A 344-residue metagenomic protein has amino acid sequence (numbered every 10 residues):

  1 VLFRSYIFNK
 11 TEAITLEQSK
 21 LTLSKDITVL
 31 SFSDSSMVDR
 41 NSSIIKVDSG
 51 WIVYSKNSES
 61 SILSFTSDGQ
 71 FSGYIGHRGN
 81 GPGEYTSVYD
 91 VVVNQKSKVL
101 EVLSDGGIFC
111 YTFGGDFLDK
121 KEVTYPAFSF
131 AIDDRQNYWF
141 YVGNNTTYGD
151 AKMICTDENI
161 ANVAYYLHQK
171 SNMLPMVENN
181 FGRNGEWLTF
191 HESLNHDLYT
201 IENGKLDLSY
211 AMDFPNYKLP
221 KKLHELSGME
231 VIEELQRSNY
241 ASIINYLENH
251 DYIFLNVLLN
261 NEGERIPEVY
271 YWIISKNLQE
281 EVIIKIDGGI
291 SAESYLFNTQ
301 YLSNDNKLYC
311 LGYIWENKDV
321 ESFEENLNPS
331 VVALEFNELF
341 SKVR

Functional and structural regions predicted by a protein language model:
E12-D39: A short helix->beta-strand "capping" segment at the edge of beta-propeller domains
D34-S36, Q70-S97: Blade-loop segments of beta-propeller domains
S35-M37, G76-G83, E122-F128, H168-M173 (+2 more regions): Short coil/turn segments at the loop-to-beta-strand junctions that recur within blades of beta-propeller repeat folds
R40-S43, T86-V91, Y125-D133, M173-N180 (+2 more regions): Repeated scaffold domains used in trafficking and secretory/extracellular systems, primarily beta-propellers
S104-A151, N162-S171: Asp-box/WD-like beta-propeller blade repeats and closely related beta-sheet repeat scaffolds
Y210-I232, N277-D305: Conserved blade-ending motifs and adjacent loop-strand segments that build the rim/top face of beta-propeller domains
L235-I286, L296-N298: Loop/turn-rich, solvent-exposed surfaces of beta-rich toroidal or solenoidal domains
